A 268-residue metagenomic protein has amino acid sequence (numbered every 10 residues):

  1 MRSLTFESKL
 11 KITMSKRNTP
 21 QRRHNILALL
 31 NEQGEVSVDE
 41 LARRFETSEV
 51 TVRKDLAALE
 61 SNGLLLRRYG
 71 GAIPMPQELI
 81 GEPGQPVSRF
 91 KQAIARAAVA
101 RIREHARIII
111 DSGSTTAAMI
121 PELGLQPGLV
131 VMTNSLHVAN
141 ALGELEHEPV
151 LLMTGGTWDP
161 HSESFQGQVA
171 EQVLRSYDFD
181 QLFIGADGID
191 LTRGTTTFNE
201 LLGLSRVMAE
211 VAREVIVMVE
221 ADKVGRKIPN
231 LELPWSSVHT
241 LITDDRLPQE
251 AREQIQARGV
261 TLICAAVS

Functional and structural regions predicted by a protein language model:
R2-I109, G113-S114, I120-G128, L136 (+1 more regions): HTH-adjacent hinge/linker in prokaryotic transcriptional regulators
F6-L41, E46, S61, A139-S268: Conserved phosphate- and dinucleotide-binding cores of soluble alpha/beta proteins, encompassing both enzyme active
K91-A95, T116, G167-A170, L201: Amphipathic coiled-coil/heptad-repeat helices and related helical stalk/stem segments that mediate oligomerization
I109, V131, T197: Conserved SAM-binding loop
